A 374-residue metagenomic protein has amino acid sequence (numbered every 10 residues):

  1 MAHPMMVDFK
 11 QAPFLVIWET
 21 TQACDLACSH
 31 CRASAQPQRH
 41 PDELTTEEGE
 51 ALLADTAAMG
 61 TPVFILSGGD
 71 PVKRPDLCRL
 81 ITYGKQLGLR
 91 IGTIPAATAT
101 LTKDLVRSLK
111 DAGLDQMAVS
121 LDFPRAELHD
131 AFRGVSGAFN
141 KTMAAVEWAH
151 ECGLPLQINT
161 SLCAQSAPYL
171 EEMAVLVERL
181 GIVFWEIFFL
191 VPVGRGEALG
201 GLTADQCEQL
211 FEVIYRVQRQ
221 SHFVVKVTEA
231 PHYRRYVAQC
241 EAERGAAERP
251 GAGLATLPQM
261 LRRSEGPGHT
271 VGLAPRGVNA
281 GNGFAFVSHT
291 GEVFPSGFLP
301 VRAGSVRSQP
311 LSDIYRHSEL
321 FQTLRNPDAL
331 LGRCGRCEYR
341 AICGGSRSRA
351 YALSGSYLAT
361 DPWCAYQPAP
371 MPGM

Functional and structural regions predicted by a protein language model:
M1-Q116: Conserved alpha-helical substructure of the radical SAM core
A27, G60-T61, G113, G181-F184 (+2 more regions): Short loop/turn motifs at secondary-structure junctions
Q36, G69, D122, L190 (+3 more regions): Flexible loop residues that form catalytic and substrate-binding hotspots at small-molecule/glycan-binding clefts
L44, P75, G137, Q165-P168 (+1 more regions): Residue-level signal for the nucleotide or nucleotide-sugar donor/cofactor binding architecture
D55, L105-S108, K141, L176 (+1 more regions): Well-formed, non-transmembrane alpha-helical positions, independent of function
R90, K110-A112, S120-D122, E127-N279 (+2 more regions): Radical SAM enzyme [4Fe-4S]-AdoMet core and its adjacent flexible, acidic and glycine-rich loops/tails across
P231-M371: Accessory C-terminal segments flanking Radical SAM cores
